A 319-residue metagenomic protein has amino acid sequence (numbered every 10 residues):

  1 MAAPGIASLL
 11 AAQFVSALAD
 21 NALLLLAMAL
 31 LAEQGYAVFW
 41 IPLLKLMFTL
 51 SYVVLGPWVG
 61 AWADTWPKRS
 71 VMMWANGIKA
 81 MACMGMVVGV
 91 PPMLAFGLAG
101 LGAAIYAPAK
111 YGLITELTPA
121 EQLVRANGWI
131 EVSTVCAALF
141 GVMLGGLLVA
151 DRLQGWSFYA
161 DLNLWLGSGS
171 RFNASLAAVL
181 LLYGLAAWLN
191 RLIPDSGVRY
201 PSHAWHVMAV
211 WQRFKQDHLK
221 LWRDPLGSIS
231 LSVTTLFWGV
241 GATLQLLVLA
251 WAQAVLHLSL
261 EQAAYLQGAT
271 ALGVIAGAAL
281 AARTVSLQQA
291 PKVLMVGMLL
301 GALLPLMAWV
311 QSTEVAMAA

Functional and structural regions predicted by a protein language model:
M1-A7, I193-S232: Juxtamembrane intracellular "pre-TM" segments in multi-pass secondary transporters
A7-L24, L44-K79, L94-A150, I229 (+6 more regions): Substrate-agnostic recognition of the 12-TM MFS/MFS-like secondary transporter fold
L10, F14, L18, A22-L26 (+3 more regions): A single, central transmembrane helix in multi-pass transporters
E33-Q34, D64-T65, E116, V149-Q154 (+2 more regions): Membrane-helix boundary and inter-helical linker elements of multi-pass secondary transporters
P42-M47, S51-A61, T65, S70-V71 (+6 more regions): C-terminal transmembrane bundle of multi-pass solute transporters/carriers
A82-M86, A99, L189-N190, L306-A308: MFS-fold secondary transporters
G112, E116, S168-F172, L176-H206 (+1 more regions): Helix-loop junctions on the cytosolic side of multi-pass membrane transporters, especially the intracellular loop
I130, T134-N190: Helix-loop-helix hairpin linking two adjacent transmembrane segments in secondary transporters
